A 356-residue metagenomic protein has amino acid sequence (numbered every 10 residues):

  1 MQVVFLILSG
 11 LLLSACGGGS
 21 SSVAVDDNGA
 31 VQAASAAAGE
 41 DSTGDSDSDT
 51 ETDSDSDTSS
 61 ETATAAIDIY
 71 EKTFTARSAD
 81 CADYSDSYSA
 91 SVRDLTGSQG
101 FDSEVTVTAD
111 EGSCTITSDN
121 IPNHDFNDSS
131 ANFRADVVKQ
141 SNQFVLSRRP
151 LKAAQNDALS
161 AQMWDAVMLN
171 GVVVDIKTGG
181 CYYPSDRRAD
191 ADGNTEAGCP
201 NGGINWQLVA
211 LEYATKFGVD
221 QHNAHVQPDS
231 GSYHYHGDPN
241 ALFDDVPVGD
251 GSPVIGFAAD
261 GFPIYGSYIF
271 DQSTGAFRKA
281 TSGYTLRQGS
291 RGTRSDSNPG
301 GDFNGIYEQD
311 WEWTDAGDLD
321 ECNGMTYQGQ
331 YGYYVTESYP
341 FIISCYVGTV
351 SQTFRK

Functional and structural regions predicted by a protein language model:
M1-I7: Sec-dependent signal peptide recognition, specifically the positively charged N-region followed immediately by
L13-A15: C-terminal motif of bacterial Sec signal peptides marking the signal peptidase cleavage site
G17-S20: Bacterial signal peptide processing site
A24-I69: Post-signal peptide N-terminal segment of mature Sec-exported envelope proteins
S59-Y213: Solvent-exposed N-terminal domain segments of exported/luminal and surface proteins
L169-V172, D229-L242, Y327-P340: Extracellular/lumenal glycan-associated surfaces
G180-Y183, A189-N223, L286-E321: Short, flexible domain-boundary/linker segments around small modular repeats
D260-F262, G266-R355: Extended, compositionally biased non-globular segments
